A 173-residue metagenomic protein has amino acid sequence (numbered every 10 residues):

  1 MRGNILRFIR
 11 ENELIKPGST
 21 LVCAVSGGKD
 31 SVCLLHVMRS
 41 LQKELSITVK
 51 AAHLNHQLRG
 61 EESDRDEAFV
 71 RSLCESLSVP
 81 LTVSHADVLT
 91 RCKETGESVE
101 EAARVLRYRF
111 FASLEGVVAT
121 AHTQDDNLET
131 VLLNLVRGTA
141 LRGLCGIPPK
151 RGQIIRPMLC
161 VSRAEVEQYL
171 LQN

Functional and structural regions predicted by a protein language model:
M1-V25, K29-N173: Core alpha/beta nucleotide-donor-binding catalytic domains of modification enzymes
